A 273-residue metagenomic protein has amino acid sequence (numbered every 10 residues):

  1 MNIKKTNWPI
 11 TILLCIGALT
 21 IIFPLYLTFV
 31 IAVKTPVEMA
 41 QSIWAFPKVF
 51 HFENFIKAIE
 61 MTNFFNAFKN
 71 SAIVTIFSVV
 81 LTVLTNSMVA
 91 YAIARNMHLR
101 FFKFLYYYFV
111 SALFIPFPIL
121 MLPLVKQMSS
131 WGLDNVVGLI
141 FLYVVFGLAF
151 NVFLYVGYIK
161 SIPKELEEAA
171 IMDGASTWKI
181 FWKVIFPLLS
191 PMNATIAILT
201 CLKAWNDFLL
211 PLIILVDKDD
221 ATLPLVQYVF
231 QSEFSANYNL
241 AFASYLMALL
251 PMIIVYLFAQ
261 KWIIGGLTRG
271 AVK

Functional and structural regions predicted by a protein language model:
I3-K273: A structural signal for multi-pass alpha-helical bundles of membrane permease subunits that mediate small-molecule
